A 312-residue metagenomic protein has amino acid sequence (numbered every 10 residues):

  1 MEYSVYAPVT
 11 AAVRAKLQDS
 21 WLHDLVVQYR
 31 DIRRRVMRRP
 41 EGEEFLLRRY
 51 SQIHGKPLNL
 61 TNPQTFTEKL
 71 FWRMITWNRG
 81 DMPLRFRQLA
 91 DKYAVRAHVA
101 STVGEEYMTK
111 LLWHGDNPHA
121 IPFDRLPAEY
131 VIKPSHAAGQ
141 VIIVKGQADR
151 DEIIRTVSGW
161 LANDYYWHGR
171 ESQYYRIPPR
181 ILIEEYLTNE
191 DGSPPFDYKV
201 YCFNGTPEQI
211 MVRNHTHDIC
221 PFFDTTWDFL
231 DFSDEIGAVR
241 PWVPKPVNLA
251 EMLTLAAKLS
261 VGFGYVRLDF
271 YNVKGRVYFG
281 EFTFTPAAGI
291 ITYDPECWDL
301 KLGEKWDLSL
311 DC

Functional and structural regions predicted by a protein language model:
M1-N78: Membrane-proximal basic amphipathic "stem/tether" segments
F45, D151-I236: Phosphate-binding site of ATP-dependent enzymes
Q64-K145, N163-S172: A conserved helix-loop-beta module that forms one wall/lid of the active-site cleft in ATP-utilizing catalytic domains
T67, N272-C312: C-terminal active-site "lid" helix and adjoining low-complexity regulatory extension at the edge of ATP-using catalytic
L84-K92, F196, K245-M252: Aromatic-acidic/polar surface patches that form glycan- and anion
R96, H119-P122, A138-I143, D151-E152 (+5 more regions): Short catalytic/ligand-binding loop motif for oxyanion handling, primarily in non-cytosolic enzymes, centered on
I143-A148, F203: Short beta-strand-to-turn element immediately C-terminal to the catalytic PLP-Schiff-base lysine in fold type I
R176-R180, P221-Y278: A long amphipathic alpha-helix within ATP-dependent nucleotide-binding catalytic cores
